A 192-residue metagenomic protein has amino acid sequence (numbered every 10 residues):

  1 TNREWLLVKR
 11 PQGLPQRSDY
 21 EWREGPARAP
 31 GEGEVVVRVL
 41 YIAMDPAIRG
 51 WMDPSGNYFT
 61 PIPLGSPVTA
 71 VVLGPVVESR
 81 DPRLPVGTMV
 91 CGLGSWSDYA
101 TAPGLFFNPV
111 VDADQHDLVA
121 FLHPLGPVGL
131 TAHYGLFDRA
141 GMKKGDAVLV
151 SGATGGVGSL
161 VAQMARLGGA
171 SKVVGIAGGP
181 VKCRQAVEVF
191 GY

Functional and structural regions predicted by a protein language model:
T1-W5: Short structural boundary motif marking the start of a folded domain
P11-S18, P46-A47: Short N-terminal binding/cap micro-motifs at the start of the first secondary-structure element
L14, L84, V181-Q185: Short, charged/polar "capping" segments at the starts of alpha-helices and the immediately preceding loops
P15-P26, S55: Short glycine/threonine/proline-enriched tight-turn/helix- or strand-capping micro-motif at secondary-structure
P26-M44, M52-W96: Glycine-rich beta-strand-centered segment in the early N-terminal region that forms part of a ligand/cofactor-binding
V68-P75, P85-G152: NAD(P)H dinucleotide-binding glycine-rich loop of Rossmann-like/cofactor-binding domains, especially the beta1-alpha1
L122-Y192: Mid-domain Rossmann-like dinucleotide-binding core that forms the NAD(H)/NADP(H) cofactor-binding site
